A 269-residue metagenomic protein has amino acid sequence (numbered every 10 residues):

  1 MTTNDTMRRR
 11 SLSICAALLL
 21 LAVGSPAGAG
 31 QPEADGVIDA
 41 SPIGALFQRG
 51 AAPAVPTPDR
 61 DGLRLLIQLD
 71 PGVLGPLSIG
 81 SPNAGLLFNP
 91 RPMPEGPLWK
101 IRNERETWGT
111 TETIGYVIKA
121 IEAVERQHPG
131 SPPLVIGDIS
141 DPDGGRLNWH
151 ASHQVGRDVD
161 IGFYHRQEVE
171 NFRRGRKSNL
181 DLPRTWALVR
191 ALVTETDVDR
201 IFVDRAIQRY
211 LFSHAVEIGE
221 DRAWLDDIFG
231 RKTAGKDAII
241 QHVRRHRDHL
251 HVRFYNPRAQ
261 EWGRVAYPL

Functional and structural regions predicted by a protein language model:
T2-G80, A266-L269: N-terminal secretory targeting signals
G30-R49, R174-L269: Catalytic cores and adjacent binding grooves of peptidoglycan-active enzymes
G72-I136, T196-F202: Active-site acidic/histidine clusters and adjacent loop/turn architecture that either coordinate catalytic ions
W99-T111, R146-H150, E170-L180, V189: Second-shell loop/turn segments in exported
Y116-W149, F202-A206, G219, W224-Q241: Extended, low-complexity, intrinsically disordered C-terminal regulatory tails of eukaryotic serine/threonine kinases
G130-P132, V155-V159, D197, H246-L250: Envelope-exposed proteins and targeting segments
S140-G144, H165-V169, A206-Y210, P257-Q260: Solvent-exposed loop/turn segments at secondary-structure junctions within structured extracellular/periplasmic domains
G144-H165: Short, surface-exposed glycine/acidic/tryptophan-bearing loops
